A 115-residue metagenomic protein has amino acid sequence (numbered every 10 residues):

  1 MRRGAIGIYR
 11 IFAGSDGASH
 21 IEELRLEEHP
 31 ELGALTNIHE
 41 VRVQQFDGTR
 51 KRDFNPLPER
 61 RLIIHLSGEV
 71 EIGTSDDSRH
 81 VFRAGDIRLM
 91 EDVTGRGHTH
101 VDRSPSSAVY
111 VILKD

Functional and structural regions predicted by a protein language model:
M1-F46: A short, N-terminal "cap"/entry segment at the start of jelly-roll beta-barrel domains of the cupin/DSBH fold
R3-A5, N55-P56, G73, V93: Short solvent-exposed loop/turn micro-motifs enriched in small/polar/acidic residues
G14-S15, L66, S75, S104: Short, ordered coil/turn segments that flank beta-strands lining enzyme active or ligand-binding pockets
L26-H29, N37-L57, H80, E91-G95 (+1 more regions): Conserved short histidine dyad/triad with adjacent acidic residue
H39, S75-D86, D92-D115: Ligand-binding loop in jelly-roll beta-barrel domains
Q44, I64, I72, Y110-V111: Preference for bulky hydrophobic residues occupying beta-strand positions in well-ordered beta-sheet regions
N55-P56, L62-A84: A short beta-strand-loop-beta hairpin characteristic of the jelly-roll/cupin
